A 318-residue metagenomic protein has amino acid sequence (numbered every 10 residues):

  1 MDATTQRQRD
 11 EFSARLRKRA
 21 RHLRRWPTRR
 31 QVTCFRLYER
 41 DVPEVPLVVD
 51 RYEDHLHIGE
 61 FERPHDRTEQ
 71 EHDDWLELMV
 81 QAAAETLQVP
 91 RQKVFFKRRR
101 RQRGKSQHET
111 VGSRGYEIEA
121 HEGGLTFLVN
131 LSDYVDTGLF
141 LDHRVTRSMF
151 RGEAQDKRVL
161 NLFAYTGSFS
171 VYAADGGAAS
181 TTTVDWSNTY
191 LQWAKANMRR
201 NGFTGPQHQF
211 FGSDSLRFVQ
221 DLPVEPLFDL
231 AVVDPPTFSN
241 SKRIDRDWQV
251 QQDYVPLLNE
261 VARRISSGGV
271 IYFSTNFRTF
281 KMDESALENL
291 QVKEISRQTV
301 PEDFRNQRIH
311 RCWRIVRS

Functional and structural regions predicted by a protein language model:
M1-H55, F61-E62: Non-catalytic accessory regions of SAM-dependent methyltransferases
V48-D50, D74-F140, S148: Non-catalytic substrate-recognition/targeting regions of SAM-dependent transferases
D156-Y165: Conserved class I S-adenosyl-L-methionine
T166-A178: Conserved SAM-binding loop of SAM-dependent methyltransferases across substrates and taxa, primarily the Class I
S180-D185: Conserved SAM-binding motif I beta-strand of class I
W186-L230: S-adenosyl-L-methionine
Y190, G212-L216, D229-E260: Mobile active-site "lid"/loop adjacent to the S-adenosyl-L-methionine
G269-S318: C-terminal catalytic and target-recognition region of SAM-dependent MTase-like enzymes, primarily methyltransferases
